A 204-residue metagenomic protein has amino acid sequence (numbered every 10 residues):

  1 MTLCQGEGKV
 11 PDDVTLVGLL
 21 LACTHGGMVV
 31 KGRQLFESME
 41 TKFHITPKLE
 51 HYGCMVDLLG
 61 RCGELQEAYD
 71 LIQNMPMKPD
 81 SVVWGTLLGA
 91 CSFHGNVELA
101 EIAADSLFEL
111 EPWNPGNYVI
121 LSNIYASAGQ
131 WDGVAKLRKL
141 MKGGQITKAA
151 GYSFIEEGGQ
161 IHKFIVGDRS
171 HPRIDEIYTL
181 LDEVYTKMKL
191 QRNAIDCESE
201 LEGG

Functional and structural regions predicted by a protein language model:
M1-G204: Terminal (and in a subset, N-terminal) low-complexity or junction segments at the ends of helical repeat RNA-binding
